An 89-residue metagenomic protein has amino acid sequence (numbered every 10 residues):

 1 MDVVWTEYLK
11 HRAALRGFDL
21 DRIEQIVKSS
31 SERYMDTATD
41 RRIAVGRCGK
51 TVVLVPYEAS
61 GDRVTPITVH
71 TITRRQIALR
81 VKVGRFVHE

Functional and structural regions predicted by a protein language model:
M1-E89: Ribonuclease/tRNase effector modules and their secretory precursors
